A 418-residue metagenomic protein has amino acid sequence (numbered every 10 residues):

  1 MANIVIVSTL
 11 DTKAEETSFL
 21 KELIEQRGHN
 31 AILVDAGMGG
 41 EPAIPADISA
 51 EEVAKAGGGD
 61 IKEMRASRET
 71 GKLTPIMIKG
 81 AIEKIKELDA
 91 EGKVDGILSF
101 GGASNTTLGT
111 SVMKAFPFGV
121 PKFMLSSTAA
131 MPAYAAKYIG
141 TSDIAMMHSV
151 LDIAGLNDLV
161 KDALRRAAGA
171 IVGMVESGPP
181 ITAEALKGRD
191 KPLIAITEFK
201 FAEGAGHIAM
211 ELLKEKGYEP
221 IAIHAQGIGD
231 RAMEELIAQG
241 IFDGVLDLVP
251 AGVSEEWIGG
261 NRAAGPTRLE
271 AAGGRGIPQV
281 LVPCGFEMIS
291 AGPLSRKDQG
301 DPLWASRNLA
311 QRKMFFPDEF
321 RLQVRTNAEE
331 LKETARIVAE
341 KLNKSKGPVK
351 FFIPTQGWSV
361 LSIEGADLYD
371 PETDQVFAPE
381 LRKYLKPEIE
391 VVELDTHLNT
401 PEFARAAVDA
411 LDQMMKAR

Functional and structural regions predicted by a protein language model:
M1-P42, G96, G102-M124: N-terminal phosphate-binding or glycine-rich loops at protein starts, especially the Walker A/P-loop of NTPases
V5, T12-Q26, N30-A31, G260-R418: C-terminal non-catalytic interaction/assembly regions of soluble proteins
T9-E15, D95, S99-G109, A129-A130 (+6 more regions): Gly/Ser/Thr-rich loops at beta-strand to alpha-helix junctions that form or flank small-molecule/cofactor-binding
K13-E25, I32, A36-I48, G188-R231 (+1 more regions): Glycine-rich phosphate/diphosphate-binding loop of Rossmann-like nucleotide-binding domains
P45-K93: Phosphate/nucleotide-donor binding subsite
R65-A66, P132-F201, E333, E340 (+1 more regions): Cap/lid and interdomain-hinge subdomains that line or gate substrate/regulatory clefts in soluble alpha/beta enzymes
G96, L108-Y138, A145-S149, I221-A225 (+1 more regions): Short, acidic/small-residue loops that bind anionic groups at enzyme active sites
S99-F118, G206-M210, I363-D370, A378: Short Gly/Thr/Asp-enriched flexible loops that form oxyanion-binding sites at enzyme active sites
